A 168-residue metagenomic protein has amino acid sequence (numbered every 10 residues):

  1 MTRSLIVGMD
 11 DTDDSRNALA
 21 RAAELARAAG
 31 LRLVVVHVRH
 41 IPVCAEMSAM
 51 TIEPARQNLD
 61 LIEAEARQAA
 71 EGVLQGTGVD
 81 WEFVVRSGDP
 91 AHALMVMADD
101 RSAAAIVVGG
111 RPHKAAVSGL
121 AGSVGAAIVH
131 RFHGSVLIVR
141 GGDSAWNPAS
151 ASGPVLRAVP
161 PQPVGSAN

Functional and structural regions predicted by a protein language model:
T2-A49, R131-F132, V155-N168: Small/aliphatic-rich secondary-structure junction motif
S15, E63, A121-G125: Short, conserved glycine- and acidic-residue-centered signature motifs in active-site or ligand-binding loops
L33, W81-E82, V136: Hydrophobic anchor at the start of a short beta-strand that flanks the dinucleotide cofactor-binding loop
R39-I106, V117, G142-N168: Charged, low-complexity cytosolic intrinsically disordered regulatory segments
A105-R131, A145-P148: Glycine-rich, Arg-bearing micro-motifs that act as flexible, cationic patches
G109-G110, V136-R140: Short beta-strand elements of ligand-binding domains
